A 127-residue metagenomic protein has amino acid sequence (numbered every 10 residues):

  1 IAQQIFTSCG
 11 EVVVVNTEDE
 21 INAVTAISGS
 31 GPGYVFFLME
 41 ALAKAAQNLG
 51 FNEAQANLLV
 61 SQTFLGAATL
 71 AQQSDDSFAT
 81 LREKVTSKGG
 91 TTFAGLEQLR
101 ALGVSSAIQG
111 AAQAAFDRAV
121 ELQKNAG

Functional and structural regions predicted by a protein language model:
I1-A23, F36-Q73, R118, L122: Internal alpha-helical scaffold of NAD(P)-dependent oxidoreductase catalytic cores
D19, T25-S28, L38, G103 (+2 more regions): Solvent-exposed, flexible loop/coil residues
E20-A26, F78-E83: Short pre-catalytic strand/loop immediately N-terminal to key active-site residues, enriched for Gly-Thr
G31: Aromatic-residue-lined binding/catalytic grooves and analogous aromatic/hydrophobic interfacial grooves in multimeric
S61-G127: NAD(P)-dependent Rossmann-like dehydrogenase/reductase catalytic/cofactor-binding core
